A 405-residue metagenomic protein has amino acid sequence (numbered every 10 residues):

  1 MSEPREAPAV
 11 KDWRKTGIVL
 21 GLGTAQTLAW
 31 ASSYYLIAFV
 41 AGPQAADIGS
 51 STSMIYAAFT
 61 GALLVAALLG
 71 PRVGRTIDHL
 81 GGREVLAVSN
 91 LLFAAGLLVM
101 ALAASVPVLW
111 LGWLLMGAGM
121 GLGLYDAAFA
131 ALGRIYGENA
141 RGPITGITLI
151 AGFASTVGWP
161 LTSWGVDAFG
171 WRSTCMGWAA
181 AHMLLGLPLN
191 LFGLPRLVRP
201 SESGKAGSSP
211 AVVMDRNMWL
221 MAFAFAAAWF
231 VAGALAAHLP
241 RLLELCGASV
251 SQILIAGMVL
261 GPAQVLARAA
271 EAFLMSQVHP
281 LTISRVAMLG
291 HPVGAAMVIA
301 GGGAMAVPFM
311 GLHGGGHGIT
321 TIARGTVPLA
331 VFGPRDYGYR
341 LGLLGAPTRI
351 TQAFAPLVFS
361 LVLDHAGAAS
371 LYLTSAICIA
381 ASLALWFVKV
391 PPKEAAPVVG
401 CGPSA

Functional and structural regions predicted by a protein language model:
I37-A41, D215-L266: Extracytoplasmic gate region of multi-pass secondary transporters
A57-R75, M258-A270: Central cavity-lining transmembrane alpha-helices of secondary-active solute carriers, predominantly the Major
L68-V106: Conserved MFS/SLC helix-loop-helix module at the cytosolic interface between two early adjacent transmembrane helices
L69-G81, A267-H279, L363: Helix-to-loop junctions at the C-terminal end of transmembrane segments in multipass secondary transporters
L122-Y136, I319-F332: Intracellular juxtamembrane helix-capping segments at the cytosolic ends of symmetry-related transmembrane helices
I147-L197: Helix-loop-helix hairpin linking two adjacent transmembrane segments in secondary transporters
S155, P334-H365: A late C-terminal transmembrane helix in Major Facilitator Superfamily
L260, Q264, V278-V327: C-terminal transmembrane helical hairpin of 12-TM major facilitator-type secondary transporters
